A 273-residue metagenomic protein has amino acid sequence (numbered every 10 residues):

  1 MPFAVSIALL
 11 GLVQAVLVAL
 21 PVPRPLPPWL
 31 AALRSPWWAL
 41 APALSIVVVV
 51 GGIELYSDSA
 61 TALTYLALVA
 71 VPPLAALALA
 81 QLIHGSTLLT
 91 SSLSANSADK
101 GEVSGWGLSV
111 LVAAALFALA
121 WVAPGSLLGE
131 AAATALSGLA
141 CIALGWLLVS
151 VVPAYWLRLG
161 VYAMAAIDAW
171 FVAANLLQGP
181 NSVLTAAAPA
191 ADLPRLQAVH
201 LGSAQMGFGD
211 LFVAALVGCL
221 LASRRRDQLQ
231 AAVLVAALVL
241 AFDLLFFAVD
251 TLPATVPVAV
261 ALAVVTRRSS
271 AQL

Functional and structural regions predicted by a protein language model:
M1-L273: A membrane-topology feature that recognizes alpha-helical transmembrane segments and their immediate juxtamembrane
